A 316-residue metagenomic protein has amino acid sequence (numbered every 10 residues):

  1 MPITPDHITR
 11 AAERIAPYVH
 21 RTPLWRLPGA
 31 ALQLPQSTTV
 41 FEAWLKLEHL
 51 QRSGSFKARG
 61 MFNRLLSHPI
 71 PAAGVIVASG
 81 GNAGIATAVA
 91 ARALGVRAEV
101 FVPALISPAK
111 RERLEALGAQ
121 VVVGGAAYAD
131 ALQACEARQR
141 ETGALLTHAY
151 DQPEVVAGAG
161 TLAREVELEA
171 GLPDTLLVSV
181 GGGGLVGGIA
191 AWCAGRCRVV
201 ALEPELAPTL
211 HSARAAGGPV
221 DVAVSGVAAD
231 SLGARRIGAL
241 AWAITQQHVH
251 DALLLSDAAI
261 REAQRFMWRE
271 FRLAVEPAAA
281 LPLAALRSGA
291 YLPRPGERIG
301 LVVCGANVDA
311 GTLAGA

Functional and structural regions predicted by a protein language model:
M1-A316: PLP-dependent amino-acid enzyme catalytic core
